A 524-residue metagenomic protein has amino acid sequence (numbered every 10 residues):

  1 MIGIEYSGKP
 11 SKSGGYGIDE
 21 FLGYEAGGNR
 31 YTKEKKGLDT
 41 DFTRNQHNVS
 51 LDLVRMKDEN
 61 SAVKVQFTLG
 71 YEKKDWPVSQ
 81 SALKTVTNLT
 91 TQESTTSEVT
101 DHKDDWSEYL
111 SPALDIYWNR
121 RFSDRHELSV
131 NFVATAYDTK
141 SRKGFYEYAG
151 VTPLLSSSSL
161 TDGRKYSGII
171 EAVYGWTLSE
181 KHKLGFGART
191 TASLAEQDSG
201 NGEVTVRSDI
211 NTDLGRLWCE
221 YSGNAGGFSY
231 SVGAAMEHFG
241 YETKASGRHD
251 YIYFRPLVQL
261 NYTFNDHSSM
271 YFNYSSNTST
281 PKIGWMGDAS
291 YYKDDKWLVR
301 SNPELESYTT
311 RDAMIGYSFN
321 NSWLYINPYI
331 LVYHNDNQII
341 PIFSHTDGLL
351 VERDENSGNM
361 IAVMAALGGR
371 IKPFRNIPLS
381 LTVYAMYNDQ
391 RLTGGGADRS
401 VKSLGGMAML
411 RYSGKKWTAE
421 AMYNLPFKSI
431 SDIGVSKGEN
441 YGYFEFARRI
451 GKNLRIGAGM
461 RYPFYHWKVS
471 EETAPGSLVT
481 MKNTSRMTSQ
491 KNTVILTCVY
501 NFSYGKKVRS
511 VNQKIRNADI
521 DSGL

Functional and structural regions predicted by a protein language model:
G8-K12, L69-D75, R120, A134-K140 (+12 more regions): Transmembrane beta-strands of outer-membrane beta-barrel pores
S11-S13, R449-L524: C-terminal beta-signal and adjacent terminal beta-strands/loops of Gram-negative outer-membrane beta-barrel proteins
T40-N45, D104-L110, S158-Y166, V204-D213 (+7 more regions): Replace "Gram-negative outer membrane beta-barrel proteins" with "bacterial and organellar outer membrane beta-barrel
Q46-K74, E98-G247, Y253, T263-H267 (+3 more regions): Face-selective signature of the C-terminal outer-membrane beta-barrel domain
I210, T278-N327, H334, V351-V363 (+2 more regions): Outer-membrane beta-barrel signature, preferentially recognizing the C-terminal barrel domain of Gram-negative
G240, D266-A313, I330-D347, F464-V479: Surface-exposed extracellular loop regions of Gram-negative outer-membrane beta-barrel proteins, predominantly
V332-H334, R353-P426: Gram-negative outer-membrane beta-barrel transporters
Y384-Q390, L404-L454, G459-A474, V479-K482: C-terminal beta-barrel architecture of Gram-negative outer-membrane proteins
